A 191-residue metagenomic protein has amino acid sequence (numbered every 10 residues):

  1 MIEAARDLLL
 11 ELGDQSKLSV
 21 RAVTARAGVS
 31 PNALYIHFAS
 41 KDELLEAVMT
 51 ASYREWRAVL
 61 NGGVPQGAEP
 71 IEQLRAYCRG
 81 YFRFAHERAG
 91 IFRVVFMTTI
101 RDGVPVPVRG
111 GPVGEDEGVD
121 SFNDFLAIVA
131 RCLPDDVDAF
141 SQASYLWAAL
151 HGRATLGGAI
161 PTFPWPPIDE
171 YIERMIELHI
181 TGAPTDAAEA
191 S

Functional and structural regions predicted by a protein language model:
E3-D7, R26, E43-G63, A76-G80 (+6 more regions): Alpha-helical structural segments
L9, S52, W56, L60 (+3 more regions): Hydrophobic recognition helices of helix-based DNA-binding modules
E11-E43, A47: Helix-turn-helix
A47, N61-G90, V119-F122, A139 (+1 more regions): Hydrophobic alpha-helical connector segments
L60, D102-P134, F140-Y145, P166-T181: Amphipathic alpha-helical packing segments from all-alpha helical-bundle domains
E87-V108, T155-T162: Amphipathic alpha-helical segments used for helix-helix packing
A148-W165, H179-E189: Amphipathic C-terminal alpha-helical segment
